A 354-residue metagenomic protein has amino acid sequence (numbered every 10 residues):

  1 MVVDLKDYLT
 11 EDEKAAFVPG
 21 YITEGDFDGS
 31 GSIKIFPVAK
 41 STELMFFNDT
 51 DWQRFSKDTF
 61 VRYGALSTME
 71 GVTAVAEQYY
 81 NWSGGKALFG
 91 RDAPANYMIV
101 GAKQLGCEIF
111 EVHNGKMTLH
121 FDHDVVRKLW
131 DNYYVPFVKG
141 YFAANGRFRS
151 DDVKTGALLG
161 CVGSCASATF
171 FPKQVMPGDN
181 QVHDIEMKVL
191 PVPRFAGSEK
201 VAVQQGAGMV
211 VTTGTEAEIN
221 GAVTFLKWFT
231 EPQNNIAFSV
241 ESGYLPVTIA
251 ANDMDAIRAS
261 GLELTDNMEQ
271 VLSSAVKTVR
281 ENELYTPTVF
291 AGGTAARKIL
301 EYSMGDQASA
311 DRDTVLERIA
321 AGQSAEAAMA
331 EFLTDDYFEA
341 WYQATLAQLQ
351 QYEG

Functional and structural regions predicted by a protein language model:
M1, G85, T155-S167: Alpha-to-beta junction loops
M1-L44, T73, D184-P193: Hinge/lid segment of periplasmic solute-binding proteins
K6-F17, V61-A65, C107-K128, G178-Q181 (+1 more regions): Short, solvent-exposed loop/beta-turn-alpha elements that line the ligand-binding surface or hinge of extracytoplasmic
D26-M45, Q53, M69-T118, V125 (+1 more regions): Extracytoplasmic/periplasmic solute-binding protein
T73-Q78, H113-G146, M187, V192 (+1 more regions): Glycine-centered hinge/linker elements that transmit conformational signals in sensory and ligand-binding systems
T73-Q78, P136, F148-C161, S309: Short helices/loops that flank or line small-molecule/ion binding pockets
V135-Y141, G178-A251, E283: Extracytoplasmic/periplasmic substrate-recognition and gating elements
V276-G354: Conserved C-terminal helix/tail region of periplasmic/extracytoplasmic solute-binding proteins
